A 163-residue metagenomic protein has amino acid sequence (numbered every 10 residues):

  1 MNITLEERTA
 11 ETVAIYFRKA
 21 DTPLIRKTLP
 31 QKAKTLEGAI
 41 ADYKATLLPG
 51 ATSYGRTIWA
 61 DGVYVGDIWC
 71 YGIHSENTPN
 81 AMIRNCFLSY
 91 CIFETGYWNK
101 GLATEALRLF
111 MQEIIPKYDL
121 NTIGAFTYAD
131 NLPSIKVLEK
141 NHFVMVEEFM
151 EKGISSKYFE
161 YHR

Functional and structural regions predicted by a protein language model:
M1-L24, G55, A60-R163: Acyl-donor (CoA/ACP) binding surface of acyl/acetyltransferases
L24-A45: Conserved GNAT-fold acetyl-CoA-binding loop/helix
T46-T52: Short loop/turn motifs at secondary-structure junctions and domain boundaries
